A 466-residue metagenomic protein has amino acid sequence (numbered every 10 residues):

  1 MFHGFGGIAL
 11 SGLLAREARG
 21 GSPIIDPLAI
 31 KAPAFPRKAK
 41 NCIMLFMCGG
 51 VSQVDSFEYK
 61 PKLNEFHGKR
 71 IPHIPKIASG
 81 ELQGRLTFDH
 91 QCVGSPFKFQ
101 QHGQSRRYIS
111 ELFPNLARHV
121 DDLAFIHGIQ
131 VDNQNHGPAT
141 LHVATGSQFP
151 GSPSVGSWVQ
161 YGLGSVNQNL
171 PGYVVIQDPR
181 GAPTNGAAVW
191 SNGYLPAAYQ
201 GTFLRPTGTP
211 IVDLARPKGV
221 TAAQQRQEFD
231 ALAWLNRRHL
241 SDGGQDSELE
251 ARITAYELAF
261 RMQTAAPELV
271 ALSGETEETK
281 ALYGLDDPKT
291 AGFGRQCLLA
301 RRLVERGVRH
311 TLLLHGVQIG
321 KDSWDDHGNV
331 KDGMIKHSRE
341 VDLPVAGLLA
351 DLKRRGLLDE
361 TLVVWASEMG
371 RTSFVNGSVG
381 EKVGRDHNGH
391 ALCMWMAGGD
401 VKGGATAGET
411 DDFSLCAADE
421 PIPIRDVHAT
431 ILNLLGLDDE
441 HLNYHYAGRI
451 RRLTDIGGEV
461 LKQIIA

Functional and structural regions predicted by a protein language model:
M1-A466: Ligand-binding pockets and gating/stacking loops
